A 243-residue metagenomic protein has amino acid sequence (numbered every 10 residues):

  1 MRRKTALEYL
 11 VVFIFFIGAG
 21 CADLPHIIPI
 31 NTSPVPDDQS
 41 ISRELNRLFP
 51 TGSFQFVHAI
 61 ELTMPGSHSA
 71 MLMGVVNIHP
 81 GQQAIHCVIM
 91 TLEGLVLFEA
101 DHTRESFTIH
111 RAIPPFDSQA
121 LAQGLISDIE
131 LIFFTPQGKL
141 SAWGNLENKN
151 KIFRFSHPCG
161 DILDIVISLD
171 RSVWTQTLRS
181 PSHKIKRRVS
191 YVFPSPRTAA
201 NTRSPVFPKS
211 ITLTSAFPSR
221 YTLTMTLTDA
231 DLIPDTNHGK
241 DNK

Functional and structural regions predicted by a protein language model:
M1-C21: Sec-dependent bacterial lipoprotein signal peptides
F15, A19-D38: Bacterial Sec signal peptide processing site at the extreme N-terminus
N46-S67: A short, Trp-centered hydrophobic/proline-enriched beta-strand micro-motif
F56-I60, L72-V76, Q83-C87, F98-A100 (+3 more regions): One face of beta-strands
H86-L97, F107-I109: Membrane-embedded segments
L97-F98, K186: Local beta-strand/beta-hairpin segments that build beta-sheet-rich folds
F107-S141: Acidic/charged, solvent-exposed loop-and-adjacent secondary-structure segments enriched in E/D, K/R, S/T, and G/P
N150-K243: Gly/Pro-enriched, hydrophobic low-complexity segments that function as extracytoplasmic propeptides/linkers
